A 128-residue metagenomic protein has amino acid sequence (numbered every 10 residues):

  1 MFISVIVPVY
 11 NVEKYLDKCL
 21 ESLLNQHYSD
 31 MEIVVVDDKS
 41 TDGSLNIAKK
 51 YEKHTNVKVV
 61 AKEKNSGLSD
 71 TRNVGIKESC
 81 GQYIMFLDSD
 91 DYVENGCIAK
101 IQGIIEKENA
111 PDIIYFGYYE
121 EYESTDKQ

Functional and structural regions predicted by a protein language model:
M1-Q128: Nucleotide-sugar donor-binding/catalytic module of glycosyltransferases that assemble extracellular/cell-envelope
